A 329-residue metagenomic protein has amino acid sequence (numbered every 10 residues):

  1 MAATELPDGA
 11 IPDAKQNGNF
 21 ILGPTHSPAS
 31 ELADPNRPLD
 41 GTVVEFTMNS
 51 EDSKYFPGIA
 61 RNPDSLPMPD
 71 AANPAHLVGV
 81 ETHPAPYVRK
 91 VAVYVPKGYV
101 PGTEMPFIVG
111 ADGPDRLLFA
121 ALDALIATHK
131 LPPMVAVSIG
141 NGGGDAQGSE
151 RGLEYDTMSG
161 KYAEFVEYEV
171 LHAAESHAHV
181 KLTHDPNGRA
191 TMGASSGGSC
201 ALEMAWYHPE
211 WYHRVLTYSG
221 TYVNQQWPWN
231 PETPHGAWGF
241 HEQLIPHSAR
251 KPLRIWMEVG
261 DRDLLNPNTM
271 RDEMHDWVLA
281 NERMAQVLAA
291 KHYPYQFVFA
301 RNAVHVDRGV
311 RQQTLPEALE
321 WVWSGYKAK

Functional and structural regions predicted by a protein language model:
M1-A2, A10: N-terminal export/targeting leaders of redox proteins
P7-K329: Non-catalytic cap/lid and distal C-terminal segments of serine-dependent acyl enzymes
